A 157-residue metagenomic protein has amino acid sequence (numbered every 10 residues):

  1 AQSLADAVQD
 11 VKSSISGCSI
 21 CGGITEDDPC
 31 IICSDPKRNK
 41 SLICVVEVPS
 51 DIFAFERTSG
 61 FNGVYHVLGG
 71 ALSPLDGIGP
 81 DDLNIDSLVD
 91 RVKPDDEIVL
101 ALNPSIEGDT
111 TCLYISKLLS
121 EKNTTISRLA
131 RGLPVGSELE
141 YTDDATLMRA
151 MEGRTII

Functional and structural regions predicted by a protein language model:
A1-I52: Cys/His-rich Zn2+-binding cysteine-cluster or related metal-binding knuckle/ribbon modules and their
Q2, D6, S16-S19, I31 (+5 more regions): Solvent-exposed alpha-helical segments within well-ordered globular domains of core cellular machineries
L4, G17, P29, D51 (+5 more regions): Glycine-rich, flexible loop/turn motifs
V11, G23, I78, D82 (+1 more regions): Conserved phosphate/pyrophosphate-binding and hydrolysis machinery centered on Walker-type P-loop NTPases, extending
S13, E26, D35, S50 (+4 more regions): Non-catalytic alpha-helical coupling and interface elements of nucleotide-dependent molecular machines and regulators
I24-D28, L42-V45, G77-L83, G136-T142: Short, exposed beta-strand "edge-strand" segments with a Pro/Gly-rich flavor and a Y/T-containing core
D35-L102: Extended interfacial segments that mediate partner engagement and assembly in macromolecular machines
V89-I157: Long C-terminal interaction/binding lobes of large macromolecular proteins
